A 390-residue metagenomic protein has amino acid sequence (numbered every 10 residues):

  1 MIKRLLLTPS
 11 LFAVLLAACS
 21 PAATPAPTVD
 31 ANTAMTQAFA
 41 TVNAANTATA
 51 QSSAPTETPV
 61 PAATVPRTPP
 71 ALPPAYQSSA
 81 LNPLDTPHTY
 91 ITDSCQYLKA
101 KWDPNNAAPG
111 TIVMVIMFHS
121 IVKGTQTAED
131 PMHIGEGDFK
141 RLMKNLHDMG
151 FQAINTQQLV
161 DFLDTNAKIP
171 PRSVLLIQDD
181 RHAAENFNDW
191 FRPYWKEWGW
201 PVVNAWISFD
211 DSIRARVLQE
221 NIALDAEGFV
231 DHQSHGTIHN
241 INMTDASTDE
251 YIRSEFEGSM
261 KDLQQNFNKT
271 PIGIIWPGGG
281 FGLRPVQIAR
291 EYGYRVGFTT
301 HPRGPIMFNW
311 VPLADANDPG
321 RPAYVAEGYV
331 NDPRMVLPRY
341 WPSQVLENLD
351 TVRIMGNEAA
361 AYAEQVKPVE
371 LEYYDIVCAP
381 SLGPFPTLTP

Functional and structural regions predicted by a protein language model:
M1-P9: Bacterial N-terminal signal peptides that target proteins for export
L15-A18: C-terminal motif of bacterial Sec signal peptides marking the signal peptidase cleavage site
S20-A22: Bacterial signal peptide processing site
A26-T64: Post-signal peptide N-terminal segment of mature Sec-exported envelope proteins
E57-L176, T244-G273, G279-P390: C-terminal active-site subregion of NodB/CE4 polysaccharide deacetylases
Q158-L159, P171-W200, E227: Substrate-binding cleft of extracellular glycoside hydrolase catalytic domains
F191-G199, I213-S234, R290, A326-D332: Acidic (Asp/Glu)-rich catalytic clusters
N221-N242, Y251-G258, L263: A structural motif
